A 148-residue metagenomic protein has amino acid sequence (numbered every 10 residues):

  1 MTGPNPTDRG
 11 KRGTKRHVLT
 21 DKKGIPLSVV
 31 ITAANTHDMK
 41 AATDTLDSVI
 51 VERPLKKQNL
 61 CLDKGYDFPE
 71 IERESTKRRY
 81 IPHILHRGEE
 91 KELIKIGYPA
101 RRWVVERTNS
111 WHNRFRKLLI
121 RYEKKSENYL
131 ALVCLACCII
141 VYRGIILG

Functional and structural regions predicted by a protein language model:
M1-R87, A136: Polybasic low-complexity intrinsically disordered regions
R16, W103, V133: A broad, low-specificity signal marking well-ordered, structured residues that form hydrophobic/aromatic
H37, A41, A100, E127-L130: A generic structural signal for residues located within well-ordered alpha-helices of large catalytic or ligand-binding
L46, H112, I140-Y142: Generic helix-packing signal
P54-S126: Helix-centered, glycine/charged polyanion-binding patches within enzymatic domains that contact phosphate-containing
L132-G148: Charged phosphate-binding loop/patch that engages nucleotide di/tri-phosphates or the phosphate backbone of nucleic
